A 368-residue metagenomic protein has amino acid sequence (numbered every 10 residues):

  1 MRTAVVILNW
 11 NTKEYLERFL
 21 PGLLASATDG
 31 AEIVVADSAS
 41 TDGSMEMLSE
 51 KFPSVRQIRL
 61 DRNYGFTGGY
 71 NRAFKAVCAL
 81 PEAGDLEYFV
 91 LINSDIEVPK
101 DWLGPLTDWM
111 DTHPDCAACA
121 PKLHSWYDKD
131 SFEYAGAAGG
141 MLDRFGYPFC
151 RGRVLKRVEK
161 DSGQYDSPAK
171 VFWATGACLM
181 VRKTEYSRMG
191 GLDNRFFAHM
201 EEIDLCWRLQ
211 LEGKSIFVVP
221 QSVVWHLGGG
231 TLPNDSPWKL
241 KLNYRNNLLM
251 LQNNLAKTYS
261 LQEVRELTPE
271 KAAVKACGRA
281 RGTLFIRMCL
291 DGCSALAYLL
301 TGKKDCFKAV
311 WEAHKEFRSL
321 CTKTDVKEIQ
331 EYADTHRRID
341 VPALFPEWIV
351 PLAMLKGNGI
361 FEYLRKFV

Functional and structural regions predicted by a protein language model:
V6, E212-Q330, I339-P342: Active-site-adjacent helix/loop segment of glycosyltransferases that harbors family-specific signature motifs
P21-G30: Short, acidic, metal-binding catalytic loop of nucleotide-sugar glycosyltransferases
G22, D37-E46, R62: A conserved acidic beta->alpha catalytic loop
G30-A39, I58-L60: Short beta-strand/loop segment that forms part of the nucleotide-sugar
L60-P81, S94-I96, P105: Glycine-rich, basic loop-to-helix element that forms the pyrophosphate-binding segment of sugar-nucleotide handling
F89: Short aromatic/hydrophobic "clamp" motif used to bind/position activated sugar donors
I96-Y147: Conserved donor NDP-sugar-binding/catalytic core segment of glycosyltransferases
D166-V223: A short, conserved alpha-helix in the catalytic core of glycosyltransferases
